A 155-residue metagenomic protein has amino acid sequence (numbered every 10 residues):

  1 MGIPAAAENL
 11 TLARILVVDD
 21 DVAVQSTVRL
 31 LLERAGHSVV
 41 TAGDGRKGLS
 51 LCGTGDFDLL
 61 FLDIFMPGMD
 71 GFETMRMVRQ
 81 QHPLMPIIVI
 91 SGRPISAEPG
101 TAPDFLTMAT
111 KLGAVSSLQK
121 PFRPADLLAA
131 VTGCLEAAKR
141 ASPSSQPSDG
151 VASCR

Functional and structural regions predicted by a protein language model:
M1-R14, A125-R155: Non-catalytic signal-transmission and effector/linker regions of two-component phosphorelay proteins
S26-R34: Charged docking surfaces used in two-component/phosphorelay signaling
G43-K47, D70-E73: Acidic catalytic/metal-coordinating carboxylates
S50, F72-L84, D104: Short amphipathic alpha-helix used as the core "switch/output" element in two-component signaling
G55-F61: Active-site beta3 strand of CheY-like receiver
D63, S91: Active-site residues of response regulator receiver
M66: Receiver (REC) domain active-site loop signature in two-component systems and cognate sites in sensor histidine kinases
E73, P94-S116, A129: Alpha4 helix (beta4-alpha4-beta5 surface) of REC/receiver domains from two-component response regulators
